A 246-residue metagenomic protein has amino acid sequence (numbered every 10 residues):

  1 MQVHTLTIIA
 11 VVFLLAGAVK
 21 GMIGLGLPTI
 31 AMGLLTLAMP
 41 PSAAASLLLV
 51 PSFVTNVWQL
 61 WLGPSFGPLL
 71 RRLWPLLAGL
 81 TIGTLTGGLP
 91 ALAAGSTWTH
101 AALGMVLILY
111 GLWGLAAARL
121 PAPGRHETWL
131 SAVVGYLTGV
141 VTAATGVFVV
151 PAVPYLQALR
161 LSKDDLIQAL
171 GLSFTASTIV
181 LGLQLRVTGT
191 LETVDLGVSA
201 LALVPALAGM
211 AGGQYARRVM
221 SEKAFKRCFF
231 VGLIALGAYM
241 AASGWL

Functional and structural regions predicted by a protein language model:
M1-A38, L120-L170, S177: Selected transmembrane alpha-helices and immediately adjacent juxtamembrane segments of polytopic inner-membrane
T5-L6, L35-F53, T97-L107, Y136-G146 (+1 more regions): Structural signature of hydrophobic alpha-helical transmembrane segments
V11, L15, V50-V57, W74 (+9 more regions): Hydrophobic residues within alpha-helical transmembrane segments of multi-pass solute transporters/permease subunits
A38-S42, G63-L69, Q157-D165, T188-E192: Juxtamembrane helix-boundary/capping and inter-helix hinge elements in multi-pass membrane proteins
A43-V50, A101, Q168, L172 (+2 more regions): Signature of the 12-TM Major Facilitator Superfamily
A44, G87, A91, V141-V147 (+2 more regions): Hydrophobic alpha-helical transmembrane segments in multi-pass integral membrane proteins
L47-S96, T178-K223: Selective hydrophobic functional segments
N56-G67, G88, A102-E127, Q214-Y215 (+2 more regions): Transmembrane helix exit motif
